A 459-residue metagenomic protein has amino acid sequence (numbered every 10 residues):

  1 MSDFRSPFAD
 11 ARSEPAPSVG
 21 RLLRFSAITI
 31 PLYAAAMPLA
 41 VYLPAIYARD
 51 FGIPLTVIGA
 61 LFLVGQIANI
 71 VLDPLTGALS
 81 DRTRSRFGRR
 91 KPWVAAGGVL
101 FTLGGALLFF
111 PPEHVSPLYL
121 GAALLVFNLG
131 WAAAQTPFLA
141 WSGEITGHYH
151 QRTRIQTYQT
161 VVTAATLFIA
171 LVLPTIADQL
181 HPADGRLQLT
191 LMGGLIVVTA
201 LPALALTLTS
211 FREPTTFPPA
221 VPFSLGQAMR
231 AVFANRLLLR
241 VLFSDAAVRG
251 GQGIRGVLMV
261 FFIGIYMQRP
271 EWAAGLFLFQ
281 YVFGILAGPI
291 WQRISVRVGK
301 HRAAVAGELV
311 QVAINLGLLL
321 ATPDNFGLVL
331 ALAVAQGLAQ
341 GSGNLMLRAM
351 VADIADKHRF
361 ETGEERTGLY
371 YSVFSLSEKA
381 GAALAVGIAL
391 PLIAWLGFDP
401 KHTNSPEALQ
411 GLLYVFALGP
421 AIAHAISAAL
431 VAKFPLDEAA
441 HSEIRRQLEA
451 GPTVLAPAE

Functional and structural regions predicted by a protein language model:
S2-E459: Membrane-embedded alpha-helical bundles of multi-pass transporters/translocases, especially carrier/permease families
